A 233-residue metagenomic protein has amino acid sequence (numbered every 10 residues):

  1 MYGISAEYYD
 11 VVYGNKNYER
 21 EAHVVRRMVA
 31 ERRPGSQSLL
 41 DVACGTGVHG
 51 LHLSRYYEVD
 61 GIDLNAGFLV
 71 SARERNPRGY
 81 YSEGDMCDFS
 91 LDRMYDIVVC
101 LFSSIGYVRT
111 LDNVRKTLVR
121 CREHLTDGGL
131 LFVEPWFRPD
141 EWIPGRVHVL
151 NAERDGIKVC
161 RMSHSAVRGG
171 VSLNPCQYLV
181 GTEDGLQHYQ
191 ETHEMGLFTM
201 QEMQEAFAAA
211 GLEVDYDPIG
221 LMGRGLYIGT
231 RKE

Functional and structural regions predicted by a protein language model:
M1-G35: Conserved class I S-adenosyl-L-methionine
G35-A43: Conserved class I S-adenosyl-L-methionine
G47-D88: Class I SAM-dependent methyltransferase SAM/SAH-binding core
C87-I97: A short acidic, Gly/Pro-enriched loop at the edge of an enzyme's catalytic core that lines a small-molecule cofactor
D96-D112: A short SAM/SAH-binding and catalytic strip from SAM-dependent methyltransferases
R115-D127: A short glycine-rich, Lys/Arg-flanked "PGG" loop and its adjoining helix->strand segment in the class I
F132-Q204: SAM-dependent methyltransferase
M200-E233: C-terminal lobe and adjacent flexible extensions of AdoMet/dcAdoMet transferase-like proteins
